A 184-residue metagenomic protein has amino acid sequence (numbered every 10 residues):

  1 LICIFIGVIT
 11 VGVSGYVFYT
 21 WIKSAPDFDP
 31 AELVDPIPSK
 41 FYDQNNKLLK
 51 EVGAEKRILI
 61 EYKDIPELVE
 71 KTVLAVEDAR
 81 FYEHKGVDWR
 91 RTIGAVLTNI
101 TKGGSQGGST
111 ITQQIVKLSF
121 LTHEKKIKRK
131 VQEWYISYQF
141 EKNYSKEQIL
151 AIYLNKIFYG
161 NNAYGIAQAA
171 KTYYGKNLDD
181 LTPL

Functional and structural regions predicted by a protein language model:
L1-L184: Juxtamembrane regions of bacterial inner-membrane/periplasmic proteins, predominantly the peptidoglycan biogenesis
